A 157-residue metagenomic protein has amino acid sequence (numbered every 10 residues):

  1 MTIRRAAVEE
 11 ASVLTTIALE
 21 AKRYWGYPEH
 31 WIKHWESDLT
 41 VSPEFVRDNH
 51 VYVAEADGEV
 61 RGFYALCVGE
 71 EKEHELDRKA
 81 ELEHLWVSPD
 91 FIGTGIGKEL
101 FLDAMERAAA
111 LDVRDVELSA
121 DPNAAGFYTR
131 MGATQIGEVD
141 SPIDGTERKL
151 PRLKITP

Functional and structural regions predicted by a protein language model:
M1-E9, P157: Conserved N-terminal entry element of GNAT/NAT acetyltransferase domains
V8-A11, T15-D90, F101-D103, R107 (+1 more regions): Acetyl-CoA-dependent GNAT
I32, P122-N123, P142: Conserved beta-strand edge residues that scaffold enzyme active sites
G95: Conserved G/P- and acidic residue-centered "switch" motifs that form tight phosphate/ATP-binding loops in soluble
A108-D121: Conserved GNAT acetyl-CoA-binding A-motif
E117-S119, T134-R152: Conserved catalytic-core motifs of GNAT/GCN5-like acyltransferases
Y128: Conserved active-site tyrosine of GNAT-family acetyltransferases
